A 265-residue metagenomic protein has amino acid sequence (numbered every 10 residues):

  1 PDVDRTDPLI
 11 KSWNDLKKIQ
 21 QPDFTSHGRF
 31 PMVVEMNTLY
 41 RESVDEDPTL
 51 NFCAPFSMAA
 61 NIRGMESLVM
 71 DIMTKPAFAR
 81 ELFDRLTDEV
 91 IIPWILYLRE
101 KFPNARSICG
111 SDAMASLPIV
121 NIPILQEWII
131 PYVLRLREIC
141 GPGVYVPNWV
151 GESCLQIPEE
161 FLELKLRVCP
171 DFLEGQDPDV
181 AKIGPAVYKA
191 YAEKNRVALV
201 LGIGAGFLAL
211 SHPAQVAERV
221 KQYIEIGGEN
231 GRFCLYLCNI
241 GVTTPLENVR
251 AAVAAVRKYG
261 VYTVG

Functional and structural regions predicted by a protein language model:
P1-P22: A contiguous, low-structure linker/loop signature
D2, P22-G265: Active-site loop segments of alpha/beta catalytic cores
